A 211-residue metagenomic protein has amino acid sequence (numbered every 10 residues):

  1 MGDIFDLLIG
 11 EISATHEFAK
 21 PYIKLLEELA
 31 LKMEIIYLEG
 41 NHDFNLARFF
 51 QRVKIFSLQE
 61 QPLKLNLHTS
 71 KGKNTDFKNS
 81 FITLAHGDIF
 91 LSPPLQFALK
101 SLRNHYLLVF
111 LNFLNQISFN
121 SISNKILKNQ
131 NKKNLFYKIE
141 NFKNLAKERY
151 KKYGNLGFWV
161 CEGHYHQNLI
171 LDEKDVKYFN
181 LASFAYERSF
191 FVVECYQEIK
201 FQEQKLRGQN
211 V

Functional and structural regions predicted by a protein language model:
M1-G2, N104, A182: Glycine-centered small-residue hotspots that permit tight backbone geometry or close packing
M1-K71: Core catalytic region of metal-dependent phosphoesterases/phosphodiesterases, especially metallo-beta-lactamase-like
L7-L29, N104, F113-I117, Q130-N141 (+1 more regions): N-terminal short leaders/motifs
N41, F184, K205-R207: Short, solvent-exposed coil/turn elements at secondary-structure transition points
K54-L58, K78-T83, D88, P93-L99 (+2 more regions): Conserved beta-sheet core of the metallophosphoesterase superfamily
L63-L65, Y186-E187, R207: A short acidic, often aromatic-flanked loop/helix-cap motif at beta-alpha or helix-coil junctions that lines enzyme
H68-K78, Q202-Q209: Intrinsically disordered, low-complexity terminal tails and inter-domain linkers enriched for S/T/G/P/D/E
K73, L84-L145: Active-site-proximal loop/helix segment associated with metal-binding centers of metalloenzymes
